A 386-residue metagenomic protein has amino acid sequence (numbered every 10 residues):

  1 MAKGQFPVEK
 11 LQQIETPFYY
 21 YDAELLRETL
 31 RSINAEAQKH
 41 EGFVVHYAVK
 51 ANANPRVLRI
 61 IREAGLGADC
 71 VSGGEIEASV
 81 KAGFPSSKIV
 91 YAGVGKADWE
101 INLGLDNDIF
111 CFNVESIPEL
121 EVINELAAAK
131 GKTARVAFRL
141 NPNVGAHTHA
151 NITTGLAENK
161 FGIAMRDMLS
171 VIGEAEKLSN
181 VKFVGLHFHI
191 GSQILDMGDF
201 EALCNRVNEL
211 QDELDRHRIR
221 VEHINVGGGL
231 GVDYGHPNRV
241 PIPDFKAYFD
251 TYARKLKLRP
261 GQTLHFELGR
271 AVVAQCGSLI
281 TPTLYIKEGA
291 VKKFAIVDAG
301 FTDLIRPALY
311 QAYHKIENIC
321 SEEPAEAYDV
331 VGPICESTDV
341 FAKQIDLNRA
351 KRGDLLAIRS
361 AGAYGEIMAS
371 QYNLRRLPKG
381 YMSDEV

Functional and structural regions predicted by a protein language model:
M1-A134, K177-K182, D212-R216, D346-R349 (+2 more regions): A charged N-terminal "starter" segment
Q5, Q262-V386: Charged (often Lys/Glu-rich) extended helix/loop segments that serve as interaction or gating elements
D22-L25, T29, I33, A53 (+19 more regions): General structural feature for long, well-ordered alpha-helical segments within catalytic domains of soluble enzymes
L25, N52, E75, K96 (+10 more regions): Short, glycine-/Ser/Thr-/acidic-enriched flexible segments
H46, R135, H223, T263 (+1 more regions): Hydrophobic "anchor" residues on beta-strands that sit immediately upstream of conserved functional sites
A48, R135-N141, H187-H189, N225-G227 (+2 more regions): Short beta-strand segments
L58, S79-V80, I101, I123-N124 (+4 more regions): Short glycine-/acidic-enriched loop or helix-start segments at secondary-structure transitions that form or flank
N143-Y285, L347, N373: Active-site loop/helix belt of alpha/beta enzymes
